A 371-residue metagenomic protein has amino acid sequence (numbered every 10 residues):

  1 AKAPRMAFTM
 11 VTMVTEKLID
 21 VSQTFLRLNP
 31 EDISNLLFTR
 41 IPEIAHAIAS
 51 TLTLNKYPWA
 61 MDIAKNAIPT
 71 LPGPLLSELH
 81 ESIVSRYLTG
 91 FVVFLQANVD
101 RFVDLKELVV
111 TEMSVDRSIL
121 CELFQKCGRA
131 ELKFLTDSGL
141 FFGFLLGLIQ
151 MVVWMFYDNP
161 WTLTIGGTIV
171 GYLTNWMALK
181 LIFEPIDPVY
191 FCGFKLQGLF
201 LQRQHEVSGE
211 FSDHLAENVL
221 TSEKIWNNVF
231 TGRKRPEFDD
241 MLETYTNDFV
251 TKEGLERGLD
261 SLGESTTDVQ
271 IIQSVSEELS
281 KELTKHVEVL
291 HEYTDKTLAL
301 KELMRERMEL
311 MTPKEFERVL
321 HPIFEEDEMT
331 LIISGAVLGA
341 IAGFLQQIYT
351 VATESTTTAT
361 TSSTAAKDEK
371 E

Functional and structural regions predicted by a protein language model:
A1-G128, W161-I165, I169-V319, T357-E371: Large intracellular
T39-A47, D137-F142, M241-N247, I333-L338 (+1 more regions): Short, charged low-complexity intrinsically disordered segments located at boundaries of structured domains
S114, S118-T164, E306, L310-T350: Transmembrane alpha-helical segments and their cytosolic interface motifs in multi-pass membrane proteins
A178, I182, I341-T358: Membrane-helix cytosolic exit motif
